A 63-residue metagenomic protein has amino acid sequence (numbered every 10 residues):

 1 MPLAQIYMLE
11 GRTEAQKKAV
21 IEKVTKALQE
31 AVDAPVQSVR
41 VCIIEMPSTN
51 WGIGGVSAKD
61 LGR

Functional and structural regions predicted by a protein language model:
P2-R63: A domain-level signal for the structural core that forms small-molecule/cofactor-binding pockets and catalytic centers
